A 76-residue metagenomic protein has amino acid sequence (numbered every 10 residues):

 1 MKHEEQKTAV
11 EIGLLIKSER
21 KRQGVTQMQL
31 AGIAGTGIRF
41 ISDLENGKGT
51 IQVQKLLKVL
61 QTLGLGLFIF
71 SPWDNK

Functional and structural regions predicted by a protein language model:
M1-K21: A short, Lys/Arg-rich alpha-helix, primarily the initiator
L14-Q29, I33, K58: Short basic helix-loop element that most often maps to the first helix and adjoining turn of HTH DNA-binding modules
G35-G49: Recognition helix of helix-turn-helix/homeodomain-like DNA-binding domains that insert into the DNA major groove
N46, S71-P72: Short, conserved catalytic or interaction motifs in soluble domains
Q54-F70: DNA major-groove recognition helix of helix-turn-helix/homeodomain DNA-binding modules
D74-K76: Short acidic DE-rich linear segments
